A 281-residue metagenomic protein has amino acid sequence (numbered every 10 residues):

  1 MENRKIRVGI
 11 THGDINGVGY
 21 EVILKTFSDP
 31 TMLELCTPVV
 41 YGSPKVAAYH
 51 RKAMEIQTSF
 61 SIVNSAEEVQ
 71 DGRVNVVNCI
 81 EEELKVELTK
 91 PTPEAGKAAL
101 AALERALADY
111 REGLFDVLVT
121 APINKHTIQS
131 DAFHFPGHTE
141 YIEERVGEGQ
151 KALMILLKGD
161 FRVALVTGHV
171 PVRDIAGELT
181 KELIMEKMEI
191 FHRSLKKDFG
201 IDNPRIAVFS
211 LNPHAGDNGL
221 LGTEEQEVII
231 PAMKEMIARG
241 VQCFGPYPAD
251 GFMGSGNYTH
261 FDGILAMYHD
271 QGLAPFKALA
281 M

Functional and structural regions predicted by a protein language model:
M1-H138, E182-M267, Q271-A280: Contiguous, glycine/small-aliphatic-enriched amphipathic segments in soluble metabolic enzymes
I123-K125, F133, D160-F161, H169-V172: Short acidic/polar capping segments at secondary-structure boundaries
E140-Q150, V170-K196: Active-site glycine-rich loop that binds ribose-phosphate moieties when present
R145-F161: Short, flexible loop segments at boundaries between secondary-structure elements
